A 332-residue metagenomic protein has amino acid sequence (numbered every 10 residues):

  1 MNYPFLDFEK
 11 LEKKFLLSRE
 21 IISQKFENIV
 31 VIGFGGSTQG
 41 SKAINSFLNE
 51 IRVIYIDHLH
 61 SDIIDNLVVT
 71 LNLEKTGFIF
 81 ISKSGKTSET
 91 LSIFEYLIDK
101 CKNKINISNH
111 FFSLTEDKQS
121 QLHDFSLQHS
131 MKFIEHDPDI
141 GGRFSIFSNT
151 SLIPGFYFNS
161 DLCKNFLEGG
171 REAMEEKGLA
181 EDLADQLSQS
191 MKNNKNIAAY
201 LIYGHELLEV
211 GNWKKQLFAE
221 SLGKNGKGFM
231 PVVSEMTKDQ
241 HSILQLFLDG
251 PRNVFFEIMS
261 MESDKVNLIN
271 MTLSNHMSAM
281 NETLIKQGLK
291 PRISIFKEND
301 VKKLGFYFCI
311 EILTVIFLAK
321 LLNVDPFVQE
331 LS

Functional and structural regions predicted by a protein language model:
M1-E27, E311, V315-D325, E330: Cofactor-/ligand-binding subdomain signature composed of acidic, glycine-rich, tryptophan-containing flexible loops
M1-K13, F111-S113, L289, I295-G305: Active-site-proximal helix-loop elements at catalytic-domain edges
K14-L17, I105-E257, V324-S332: Active-site phosphate/pyrophosphate-binding segments
L17-S18, S61-T70, D182-S188, M280-N281: Short, charged beta->alpha transition segments
I21-E176: Glycine-rich phosphate-binding loops that contact phosphosugars or nucleotide phosphates
I44-V53, D99-K100, L217-G228, T283-Q287: Short helix-loop-beta junction
V232-G305: Helicase-primase coupling helices
L284, P291-S332: C-terminal helical cap and adjacent loop that interface with cofactors, partners, or active-site loops
